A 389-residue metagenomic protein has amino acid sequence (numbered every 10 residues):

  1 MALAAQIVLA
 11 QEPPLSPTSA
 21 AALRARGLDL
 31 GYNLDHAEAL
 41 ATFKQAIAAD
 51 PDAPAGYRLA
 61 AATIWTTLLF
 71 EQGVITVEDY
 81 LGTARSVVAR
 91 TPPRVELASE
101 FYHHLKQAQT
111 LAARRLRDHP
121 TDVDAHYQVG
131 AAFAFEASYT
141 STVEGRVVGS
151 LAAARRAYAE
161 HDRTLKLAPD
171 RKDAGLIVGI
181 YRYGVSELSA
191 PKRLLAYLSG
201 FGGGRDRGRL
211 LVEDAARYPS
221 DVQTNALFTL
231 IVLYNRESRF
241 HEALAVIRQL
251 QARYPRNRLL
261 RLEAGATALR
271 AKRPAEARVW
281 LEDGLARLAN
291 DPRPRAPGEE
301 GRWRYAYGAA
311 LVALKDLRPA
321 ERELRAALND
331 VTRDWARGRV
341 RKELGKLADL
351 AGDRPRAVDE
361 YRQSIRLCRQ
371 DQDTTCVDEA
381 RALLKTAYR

Functional and structural regions predicted by a protein language model:
M1-Q6: Bacterial N-terminal signal peptides
E12-R26, L30-T42, D52, T63-T121 (+4 more regions): Short coil/linker segments at helix-helix boundaries
A48, A159, K166, A216-R217 (+5 more regions): Amphipathic alpha-helical segments of tetratricopeptide repeats
G56, A125, A174, N225-A226 (+5 more regions): TPR alpha-solenoid repeat register
R217, D221, V358-R389: Terminal, low-structured helical/coil segments at or just beyond the last alpha-helical repeat
V222-R236, A266-E276, E282-W335: Alpha-helical adaptor scaffolds
